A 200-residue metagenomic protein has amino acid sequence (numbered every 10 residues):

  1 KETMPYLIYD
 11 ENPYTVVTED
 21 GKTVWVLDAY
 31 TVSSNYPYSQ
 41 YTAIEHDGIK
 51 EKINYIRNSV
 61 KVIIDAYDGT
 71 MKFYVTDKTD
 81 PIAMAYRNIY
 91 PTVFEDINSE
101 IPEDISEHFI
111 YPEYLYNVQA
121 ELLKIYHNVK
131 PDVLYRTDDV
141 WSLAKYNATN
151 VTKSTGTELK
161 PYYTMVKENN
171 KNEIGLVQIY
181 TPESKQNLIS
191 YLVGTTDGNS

Functional and structural regions predicted by a protein language model:
K1, T23-L27, Y41, G48-I53 (+2 more regions): Extended, regular secondary-structure scaffolds
Y6-I63, R136-S184, I189: Exposed beta-strand-loop-beta-strand "reactive/processing" segments of non-cytosolic proteins
L7-N12, M71-Y74, Y116-N117, S200: Acidic/polar loop patches that form or flank catalytic/metal-binding clefts of enzymes that bind anionic ligands
I82-S200: Accessory, solvent-exposed terminal regions and/or long lumenal/extracellular loops of proteins
